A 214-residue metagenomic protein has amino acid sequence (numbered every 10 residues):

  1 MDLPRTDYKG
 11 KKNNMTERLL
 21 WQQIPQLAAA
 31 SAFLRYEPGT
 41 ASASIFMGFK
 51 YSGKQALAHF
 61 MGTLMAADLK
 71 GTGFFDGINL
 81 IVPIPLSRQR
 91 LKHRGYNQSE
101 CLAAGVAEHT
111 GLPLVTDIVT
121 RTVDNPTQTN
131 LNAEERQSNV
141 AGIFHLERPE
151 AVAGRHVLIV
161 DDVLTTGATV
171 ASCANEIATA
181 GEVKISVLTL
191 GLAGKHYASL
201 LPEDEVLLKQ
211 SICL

Functional and structural regions predicted by a protein language model:
M1-V160, T165-L214: Glycine-rich phosphate/pyrophosphate-handling loop used in enzymes and phosphotransfer proteins
